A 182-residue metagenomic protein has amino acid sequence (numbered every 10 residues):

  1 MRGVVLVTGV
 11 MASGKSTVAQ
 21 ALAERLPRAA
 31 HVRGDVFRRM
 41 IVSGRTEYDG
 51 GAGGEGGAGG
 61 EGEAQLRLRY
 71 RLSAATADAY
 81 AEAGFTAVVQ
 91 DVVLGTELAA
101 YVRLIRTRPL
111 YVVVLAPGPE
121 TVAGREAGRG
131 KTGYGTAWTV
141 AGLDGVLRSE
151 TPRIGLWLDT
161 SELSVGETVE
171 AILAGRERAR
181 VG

Functional and structural regions predicted by a protein language model:
V7: Hydrophobic anchor at the beta1->P-loop junction of P-loop NTPases
V10: P-loop (Walker A) phosphate-binding loop of NTP-binding proteins
S13: ATP-binding Walker
S16: Walker A/P-loop
Q20-L72: Conserved substrate/cofactor phosphate-moiety recognition/catalytic segment in nucleotide-dependent phosphotransferases
A64-T107: Glycine-rich phosphate-binding loop used to anchor ATP phosphates in small-molecule kinases, encompassing both
D91, R106-E126, L158: Conserved phosphate-donor/acceptor-positioning beta-strand/loop module used by diverse small-molecule
G128-G182: Small-molecule kinase domains that catalyze NTP-dependent phosphoryl transfer to phosphate-bearing small molecules
